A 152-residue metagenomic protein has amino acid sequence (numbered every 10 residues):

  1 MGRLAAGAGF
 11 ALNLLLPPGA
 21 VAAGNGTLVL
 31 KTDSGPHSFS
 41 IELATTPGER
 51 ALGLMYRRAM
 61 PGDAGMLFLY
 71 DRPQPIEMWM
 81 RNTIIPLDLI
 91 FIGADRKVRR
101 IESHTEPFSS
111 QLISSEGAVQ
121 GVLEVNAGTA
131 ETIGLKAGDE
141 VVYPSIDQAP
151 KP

Functional and structural regions predicted by a protein language model:
M1-L4, L123: Generic alpha-helix initiation/capping and coil-helix boundary signal
R3-P17: Bacterial N-terminal signal peptides
A22-P152: Compact, glycine-rich, soluble single-domain proteins
